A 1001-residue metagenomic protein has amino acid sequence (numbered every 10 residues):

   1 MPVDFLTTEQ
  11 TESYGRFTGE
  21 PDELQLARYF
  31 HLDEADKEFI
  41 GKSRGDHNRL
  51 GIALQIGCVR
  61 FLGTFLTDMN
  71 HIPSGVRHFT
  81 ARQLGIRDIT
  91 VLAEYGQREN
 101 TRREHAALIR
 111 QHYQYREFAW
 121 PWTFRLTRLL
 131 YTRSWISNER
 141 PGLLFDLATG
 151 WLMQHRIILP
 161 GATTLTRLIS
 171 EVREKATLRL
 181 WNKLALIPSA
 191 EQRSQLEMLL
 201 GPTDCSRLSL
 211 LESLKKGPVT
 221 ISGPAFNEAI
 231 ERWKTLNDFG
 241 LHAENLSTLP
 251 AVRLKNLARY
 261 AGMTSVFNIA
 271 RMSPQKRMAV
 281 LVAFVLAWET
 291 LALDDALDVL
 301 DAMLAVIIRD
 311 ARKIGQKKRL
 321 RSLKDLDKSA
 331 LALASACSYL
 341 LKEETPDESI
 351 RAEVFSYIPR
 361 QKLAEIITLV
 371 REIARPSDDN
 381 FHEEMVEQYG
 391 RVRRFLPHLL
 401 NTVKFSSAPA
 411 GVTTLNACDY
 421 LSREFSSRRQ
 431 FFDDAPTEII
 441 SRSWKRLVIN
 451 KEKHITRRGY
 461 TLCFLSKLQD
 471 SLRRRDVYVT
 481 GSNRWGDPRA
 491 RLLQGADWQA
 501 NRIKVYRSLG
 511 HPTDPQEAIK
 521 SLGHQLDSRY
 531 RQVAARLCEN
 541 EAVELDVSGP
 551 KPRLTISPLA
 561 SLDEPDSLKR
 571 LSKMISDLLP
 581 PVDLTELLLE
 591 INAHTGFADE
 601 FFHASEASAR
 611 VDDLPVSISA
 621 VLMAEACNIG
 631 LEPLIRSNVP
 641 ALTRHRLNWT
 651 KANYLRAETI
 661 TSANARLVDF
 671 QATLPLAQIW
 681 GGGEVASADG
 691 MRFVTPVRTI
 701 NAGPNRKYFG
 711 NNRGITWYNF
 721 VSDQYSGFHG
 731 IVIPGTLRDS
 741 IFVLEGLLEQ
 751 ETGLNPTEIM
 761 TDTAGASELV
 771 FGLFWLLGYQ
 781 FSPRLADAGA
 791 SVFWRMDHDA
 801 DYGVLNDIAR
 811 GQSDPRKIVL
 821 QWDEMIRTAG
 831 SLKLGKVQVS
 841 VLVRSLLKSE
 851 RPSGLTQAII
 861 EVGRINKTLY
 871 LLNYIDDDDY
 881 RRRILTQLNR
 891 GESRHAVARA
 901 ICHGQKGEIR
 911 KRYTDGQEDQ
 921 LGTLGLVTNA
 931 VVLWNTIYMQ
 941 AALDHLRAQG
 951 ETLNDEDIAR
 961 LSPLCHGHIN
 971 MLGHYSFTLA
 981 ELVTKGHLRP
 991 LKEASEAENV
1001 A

Functional and structural regions predicted by a protein language model:
P2-H524: Long amphipathic alpha-helical coiled-coil/heptad-repeat bundle
L32-G41, F601-S617, V668, I741: Short linear interaction motifs
I56, L159, S194-M198, C205-L208 (+6 more regions): Contiguous, well-ordered alpha-helical segments that form the cores/surfaces of helical PPI scaffolds
G63, L634-I635, A686-R692, I759-A764: Short, conserved catalytic/metal-binding motifs centered on acidic residues
S528-S637: Structured, charged N-terminal subsegments at the starts of enzyme catalytic cores and at intra-chain domain/subunit
E590, H594, A598-E600, R610 (+1 more regions): Active-site cores of enzymes that catalyze phosphoryl transfer or operate on phosphate-rich substrates
I635-L674, N705-D823: Catalytic or ion-translocation cores adjacent to nucleophile or general acid/base/metal-coordination motifs in diverse
D807-A1001: Long, compositionally biased intrinsically disordered regions
